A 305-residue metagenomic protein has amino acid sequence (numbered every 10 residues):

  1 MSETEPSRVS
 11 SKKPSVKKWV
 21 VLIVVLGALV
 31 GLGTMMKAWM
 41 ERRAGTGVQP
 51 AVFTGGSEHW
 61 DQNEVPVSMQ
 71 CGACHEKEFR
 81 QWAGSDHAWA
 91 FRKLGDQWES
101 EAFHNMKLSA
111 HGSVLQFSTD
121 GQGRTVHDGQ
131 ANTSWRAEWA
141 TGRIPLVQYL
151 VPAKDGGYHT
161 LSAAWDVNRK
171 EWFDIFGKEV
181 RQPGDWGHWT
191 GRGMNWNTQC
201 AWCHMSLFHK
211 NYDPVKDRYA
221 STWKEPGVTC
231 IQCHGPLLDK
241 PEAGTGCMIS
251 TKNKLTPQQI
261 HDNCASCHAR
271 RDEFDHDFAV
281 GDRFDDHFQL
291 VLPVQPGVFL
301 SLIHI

Functional and structural regions predicted by a protein language model:
M1-S15: N-terminal Lys/Arg-rich, disordered targeting/topogenic segments
K12-L26: N-terminal Sec-pathway targeting helices
L32-G45: Hydrophobic single-pass membrane-insertion segments
G47-E58, M69, K77-A153, T160-S162 (+3 more regions): Primarily the internal scaffold of c-type cytochrome electron-transfer domains, especially repeated/multiheme c-type
W186-H188, R192-N195: Preference for long, solvent-exposed alpha-helical segments and helix-linker "stalks"
N195-N197, A201-K210: C-terminal substrate/ligand-recognition segments
